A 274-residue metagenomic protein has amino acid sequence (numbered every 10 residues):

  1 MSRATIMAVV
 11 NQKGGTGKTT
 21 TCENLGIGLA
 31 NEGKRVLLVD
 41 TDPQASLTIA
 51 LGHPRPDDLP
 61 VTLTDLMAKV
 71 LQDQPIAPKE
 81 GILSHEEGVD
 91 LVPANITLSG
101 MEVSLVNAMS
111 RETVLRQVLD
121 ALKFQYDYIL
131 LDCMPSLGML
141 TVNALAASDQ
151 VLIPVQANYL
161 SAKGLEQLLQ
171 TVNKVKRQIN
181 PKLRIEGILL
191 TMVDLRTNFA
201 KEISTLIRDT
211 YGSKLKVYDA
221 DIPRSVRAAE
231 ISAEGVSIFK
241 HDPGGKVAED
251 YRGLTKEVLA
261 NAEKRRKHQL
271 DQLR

Functional and structural regions predicted by a protein language model:
M1-R274: P-loop NTP-binding core
